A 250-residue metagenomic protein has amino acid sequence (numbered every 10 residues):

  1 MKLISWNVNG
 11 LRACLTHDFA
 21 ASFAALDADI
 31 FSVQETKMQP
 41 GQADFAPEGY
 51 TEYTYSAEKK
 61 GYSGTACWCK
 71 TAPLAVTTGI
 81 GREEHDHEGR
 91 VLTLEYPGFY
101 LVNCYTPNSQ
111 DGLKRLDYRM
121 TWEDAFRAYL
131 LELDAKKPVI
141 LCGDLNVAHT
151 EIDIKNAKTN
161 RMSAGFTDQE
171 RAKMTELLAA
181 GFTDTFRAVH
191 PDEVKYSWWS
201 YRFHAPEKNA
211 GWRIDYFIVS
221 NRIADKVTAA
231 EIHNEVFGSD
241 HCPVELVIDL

Functional and structural regions predicted by a protein language model:
M1-N9, G98-Q110, C142: Active-site-proximal beta-strand elements of phosphoester/diester hydrolases
M1-P47, T51, A57, Y62 (+1 more regions): N-terminal, active-site-proximal structural segment of metallo-dependent hydrolase catalytic domains
N7, F23-G41, L101, L130-E151 (+4 more regions): Active-site beta-strand/loop signature of hydrolases that rely on acidic residues for catalysis
I30, T51, W122-A210, I214: Metal-dependent phosphoesterases centered on the DNase I-like endonuclease/exonuclease/phosphatase
K37, Q42-S109: Structured beta-strand-rich core segments of catalytic domains in phosphoester-bond hydrolases
K60-A75, E193, H204-D225: Conserved beta strand-loop-helix elements of the APE1-like EEP
K70, L94-P97, S220-N221, S239 (+1 more regions): Active-site beta-strand termini and strand-to-loop segments that position acidic
G81-R82, P107-E123, K158-M162: Surface-exposed cleft-lining segments at the edges of enzyme active sites
